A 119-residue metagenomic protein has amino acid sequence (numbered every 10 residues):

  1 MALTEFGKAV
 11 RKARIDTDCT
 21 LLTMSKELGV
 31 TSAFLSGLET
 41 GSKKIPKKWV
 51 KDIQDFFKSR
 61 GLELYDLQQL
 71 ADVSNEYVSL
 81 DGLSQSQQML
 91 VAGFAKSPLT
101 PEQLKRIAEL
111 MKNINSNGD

Functional and structural regions predicted by a protein language model:
M1-D16, E102-R106: A short, Lys/Arg-rich alpha-helix, primarily the initiator
R11, L22, K51: Residues within the helices of the helix-turn-helix
R14, S25, Q54: The alpha-helix within a helix-turn-helix
D18-S36, L67-Q69: Short alpha-helical DNA-recognition segment
G29-I45, D52: Recognition helix of helix-turn-helix/homeodomain-like DNA-binding domains that insert into the DNA major groove
K48-D66: DNA major-groove recognition helix of helix-turn-helix/homeodomain DNA-binding modules
L64-L99: Short, charged recognition helix plus adjacent turn of helix-turn-helix-like nucleic-acid-binding domains
Q85, A92-D119: C-terminal regulatory/oligomerization modules of transcriptional regulators
